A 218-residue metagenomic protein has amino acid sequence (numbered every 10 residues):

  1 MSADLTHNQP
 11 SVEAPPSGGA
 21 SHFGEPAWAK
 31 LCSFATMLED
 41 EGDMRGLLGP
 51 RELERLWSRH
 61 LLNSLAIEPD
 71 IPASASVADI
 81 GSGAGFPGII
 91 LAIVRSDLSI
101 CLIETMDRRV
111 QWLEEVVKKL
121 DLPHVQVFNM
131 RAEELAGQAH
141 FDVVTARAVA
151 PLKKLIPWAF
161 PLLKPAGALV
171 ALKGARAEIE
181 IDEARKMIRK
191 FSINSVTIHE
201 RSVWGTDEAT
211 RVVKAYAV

Functional and structural regions predicted by a protein language model:
M1-S74, A78, I93-V94, R108-V125: Class I SAM-dependent transferase core
I80-S82: Conserved beta-strand/loop positions that form the S-adenosyl-L-methionine
A84-D97: Conserved SAM-binding loop of SAM-dependent methyltransferases across substrates and taxa, primarily the Class I
R95, L163-P165: Helix-to-beta-strand junctions that scaffold the AdoMet/dcAdoMet cofactor pocket in Class I SAM-dependent enzymes
S99-E104: Conserved SAM-binding motif I beta-strand of class I
E133-V143: A short acidic, Gly/Pro-enriched loop at the edge of an enzyme's catalytic core that lines a small-molecule cofactor
A166-R176: Conserved beta-strand signature within the Rossmann-like core of class I S-adenosyl-L-methionine
R176-V218: Active-site capping/gating segments
